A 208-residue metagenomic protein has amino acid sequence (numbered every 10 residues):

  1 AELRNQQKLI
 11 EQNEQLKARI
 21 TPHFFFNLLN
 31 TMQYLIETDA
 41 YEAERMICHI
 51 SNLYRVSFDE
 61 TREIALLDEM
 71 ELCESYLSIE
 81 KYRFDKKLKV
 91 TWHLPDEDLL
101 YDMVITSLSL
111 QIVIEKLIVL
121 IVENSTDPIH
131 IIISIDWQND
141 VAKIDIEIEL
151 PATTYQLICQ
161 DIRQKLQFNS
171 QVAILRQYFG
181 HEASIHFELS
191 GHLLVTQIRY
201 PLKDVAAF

Functional and structural regions predicted by a protein language model:
A1-I20, F24-L166, L175-S184: Two-component histidine phosphotransfer core
A65, R199-P201: Helix N-cap / beta->alpha transition motif
V141, S190-Q197: Glycine-rich nucleotide-binding loop
Q171-V172: Short alpha-helical Gxxx[C/S/T] motif in the catalytic ATP-binding
I185-L189: Short beta-strand
K203-F208: C-terminal end segment of the histidine kinase catalytic
